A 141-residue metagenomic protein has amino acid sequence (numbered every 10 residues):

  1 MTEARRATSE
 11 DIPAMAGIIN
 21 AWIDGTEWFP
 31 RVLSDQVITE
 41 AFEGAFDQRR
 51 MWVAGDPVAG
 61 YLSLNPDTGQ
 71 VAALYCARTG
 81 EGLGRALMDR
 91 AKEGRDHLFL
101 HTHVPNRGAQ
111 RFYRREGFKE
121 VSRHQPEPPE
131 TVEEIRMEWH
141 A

Functional and structural regions predicted by a protein language model:
E3-G17: A short beta-loop-alpha structural element at the N-terminal edge of CoA-dependent acyl/N-acetyltransferase catalytic
A16-F42: Conserved GNAT-fold acetyl-CoA-binding loop/helix
A41-V53, Q70, T131: A short helix-loop-beta-strand connector motif used in the catalytic cores of GNAT acetyltransferases and, in some
V53-P66, Q70-Y75: Conserved beta-strand in the GNAT
G69-G82, H103: A short, internal acetyl-CoA/4′-phosphopantetheine-binding micro-motif in the GNAT/acyltransferase core
G80-E93, R111-R115: Conserved acetyl-CoA-binding loop-helix of GNAT-fold acetyltransferases
E93-N106: Conserved GNAT acetyl-CoA-binding A-motif
R114-R123: Conserved acetyl-CoA-binding loop of GNAT-fold acetyltransferases
